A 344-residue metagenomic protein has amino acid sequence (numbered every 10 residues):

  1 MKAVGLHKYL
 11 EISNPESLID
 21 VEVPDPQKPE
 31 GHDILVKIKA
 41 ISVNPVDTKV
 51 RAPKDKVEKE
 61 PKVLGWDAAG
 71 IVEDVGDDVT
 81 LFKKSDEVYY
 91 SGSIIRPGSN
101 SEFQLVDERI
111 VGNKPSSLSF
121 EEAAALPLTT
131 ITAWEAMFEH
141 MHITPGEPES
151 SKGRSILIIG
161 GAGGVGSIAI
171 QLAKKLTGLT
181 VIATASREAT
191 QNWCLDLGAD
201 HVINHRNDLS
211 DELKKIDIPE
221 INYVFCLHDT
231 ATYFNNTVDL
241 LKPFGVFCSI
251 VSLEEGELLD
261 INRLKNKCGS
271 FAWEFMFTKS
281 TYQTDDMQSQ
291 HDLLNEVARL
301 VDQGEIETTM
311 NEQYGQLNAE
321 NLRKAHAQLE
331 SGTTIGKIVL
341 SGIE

Functional and structural regions predicted by a protein language model:
P24-S42, A52-P97: Glycine-rich beta-strand-centered segment in the early N-terminal region that forms part of a ligand/cofactor-binding
D77-D78, A183-W193, A231-F234, S252-E255: Short glycine/proline-centered loop/turn elements that form peptide/ligand docking sites
I95-E108: A structural motif shared across PLP-dependent enzymes of the aminotransferase-like
A124-N207: Mid-domain Rossmann-like dinucleotide-binding core that forms the NAD(H)/NADP(H) cofactor-binding site
D208-P219: Short amphipathic alpha-helix with an adjacent loop that forms part of the alpha/beta core around
T232-I306, G342-E344: Glycine-rich phosphate-binding loop and adjacent beta-alpha segment of Rossmann(oid) nucleotide-cofactor-binding
R299, Q303-E312, R323-E344: C-terminal capping/lid region of NAD(P)-dependent oxidoreductase domains
